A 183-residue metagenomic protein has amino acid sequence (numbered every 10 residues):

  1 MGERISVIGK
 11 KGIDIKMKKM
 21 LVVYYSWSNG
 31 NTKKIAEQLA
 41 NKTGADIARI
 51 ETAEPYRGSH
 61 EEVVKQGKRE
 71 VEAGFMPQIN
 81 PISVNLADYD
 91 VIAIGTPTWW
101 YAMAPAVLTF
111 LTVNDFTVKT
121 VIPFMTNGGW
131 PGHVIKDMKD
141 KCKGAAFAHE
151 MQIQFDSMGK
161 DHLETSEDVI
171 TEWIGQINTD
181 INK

Functional and structural regions predicted by a protein language model:
G2-I94, Y101-M103, L108, T112 (+1 more regions): N-terminal beta1-alpha1-beta2 submodule of the flavodoxin-like/Rossmannoid cofactor-binding fold
K18, A45, K119, A145-A146: A structural micro-motif
S28-N29, W100, P131, G159: Alpha-helix N-cap/loop-to-helix initiation residues
Q66, K119-T120: P-loop/Walker A phosphate-binding loop and immediately adjacent motor/lid segment at beta-alpha junctions
L86, T112-K119, K141-K143: Short, conserved loop/helix-junction motifs that constitute active-site signature segments in enzyme catalytic cores
I94-G95, P123: Redox-cofactor binding/interface segments in oxidoreductases and associated redox assembly factors
P97-W100, N127: Short glycine-rich anion-binding loops that position phosphate/pyrophosphate groups of nucleotides and phosphorylated
I122-E164: Short, glycine-/small-residue-rich phosphate/pyrophosphate-handling segment
